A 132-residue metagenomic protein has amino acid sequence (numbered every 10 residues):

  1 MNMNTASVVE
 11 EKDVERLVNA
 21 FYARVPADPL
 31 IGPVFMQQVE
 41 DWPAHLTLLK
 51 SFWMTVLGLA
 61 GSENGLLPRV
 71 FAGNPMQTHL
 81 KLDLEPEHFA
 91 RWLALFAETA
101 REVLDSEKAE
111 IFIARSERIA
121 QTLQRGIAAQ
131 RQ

Functional and structural regions predicted by a protein language model:
N2-M3, V8-E10, I113-Q132: Short terminal or interdomain "cap/linker" segment that borders an active site or interface and mediates
V8-A20: N-terminal amphipathic/basic helix or basic patch
E15, Y22-P26, L30-A94, A100-R101 (+1 more regions): Heme-based O2/NO sensor domains and their adjacent alpha-helical segments, primarily globin folds but also including
P43, T47, E110-E117: An alpha-helix initiation/capping motif
A97-A114: Well-ordered alpha/beta subsegment
